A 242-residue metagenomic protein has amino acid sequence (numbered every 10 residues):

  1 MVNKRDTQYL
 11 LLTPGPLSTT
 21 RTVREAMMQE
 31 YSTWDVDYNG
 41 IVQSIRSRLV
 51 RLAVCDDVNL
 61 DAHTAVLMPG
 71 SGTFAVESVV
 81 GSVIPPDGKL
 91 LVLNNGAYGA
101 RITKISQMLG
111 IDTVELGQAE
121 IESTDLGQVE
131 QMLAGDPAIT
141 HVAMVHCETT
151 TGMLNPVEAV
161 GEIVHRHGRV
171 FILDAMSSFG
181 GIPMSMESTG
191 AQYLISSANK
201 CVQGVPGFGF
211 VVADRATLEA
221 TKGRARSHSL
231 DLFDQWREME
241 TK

Functional and structural regions predicted by a protein language model:
M1-V36: N-terminal "arm"/small-domain region of PLP-dependent enzymes with the aminotransferase-like
L11-T13, V66-P69, V92, E115-L116 (+4 more regions): General beta-strand structural signal in soluble alpha/beta enzymes
S18, C201-K242: Active-site C-terminal subdomain of aminotransferase-like
A26-S78, S82, A97, R101-Q107: Conserved N-terminal alpha-helix of the aminotransferase class I/II PLP-enzyme fold
F74, S82-A138: PLP-dependent aminotransferase-like
T124-G180, Y193: Active-site phosphate-binding strand-loop segment of PLP-dependent enzymes
E187-N199: Conserved active-site segment immediately N-terminal to the catalytic lysine that forms the internal aldimine
